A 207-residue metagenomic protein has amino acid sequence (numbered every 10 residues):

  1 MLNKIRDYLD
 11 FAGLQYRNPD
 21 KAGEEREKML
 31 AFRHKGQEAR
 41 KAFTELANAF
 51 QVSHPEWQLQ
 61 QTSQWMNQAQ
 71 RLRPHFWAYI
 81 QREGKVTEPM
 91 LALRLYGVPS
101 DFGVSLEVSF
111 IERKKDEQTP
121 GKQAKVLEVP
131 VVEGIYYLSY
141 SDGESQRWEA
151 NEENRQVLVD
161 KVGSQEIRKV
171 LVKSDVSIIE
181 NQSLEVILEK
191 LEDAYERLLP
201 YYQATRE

Functional and structural regions predicted by a protein language model:
M1-Q51, R147-E207: Long, solvent-exposed, polar/charged low-complexity segments
T44-P74: Short N-terminal edge-element motif at the start of the domain
Q58-Q60, E83-G97, I135-S141, I167-L171: Short, surface-exposed, charge-dense and proline/glycine-enriched linear segments
M66-P130: Aromatic- and glycine-enriched beta-alpha-beta binding-site module
A78-I80, V104-L106, Y136-L138, V170-S174 (+2 more regions): Generic structural hydrophobic/aromatic packing signal, biased to beta-strands
V108-R168: Short, internal acidic amphipathic alpha-helical interface segments that mediate docking to partner proteins
